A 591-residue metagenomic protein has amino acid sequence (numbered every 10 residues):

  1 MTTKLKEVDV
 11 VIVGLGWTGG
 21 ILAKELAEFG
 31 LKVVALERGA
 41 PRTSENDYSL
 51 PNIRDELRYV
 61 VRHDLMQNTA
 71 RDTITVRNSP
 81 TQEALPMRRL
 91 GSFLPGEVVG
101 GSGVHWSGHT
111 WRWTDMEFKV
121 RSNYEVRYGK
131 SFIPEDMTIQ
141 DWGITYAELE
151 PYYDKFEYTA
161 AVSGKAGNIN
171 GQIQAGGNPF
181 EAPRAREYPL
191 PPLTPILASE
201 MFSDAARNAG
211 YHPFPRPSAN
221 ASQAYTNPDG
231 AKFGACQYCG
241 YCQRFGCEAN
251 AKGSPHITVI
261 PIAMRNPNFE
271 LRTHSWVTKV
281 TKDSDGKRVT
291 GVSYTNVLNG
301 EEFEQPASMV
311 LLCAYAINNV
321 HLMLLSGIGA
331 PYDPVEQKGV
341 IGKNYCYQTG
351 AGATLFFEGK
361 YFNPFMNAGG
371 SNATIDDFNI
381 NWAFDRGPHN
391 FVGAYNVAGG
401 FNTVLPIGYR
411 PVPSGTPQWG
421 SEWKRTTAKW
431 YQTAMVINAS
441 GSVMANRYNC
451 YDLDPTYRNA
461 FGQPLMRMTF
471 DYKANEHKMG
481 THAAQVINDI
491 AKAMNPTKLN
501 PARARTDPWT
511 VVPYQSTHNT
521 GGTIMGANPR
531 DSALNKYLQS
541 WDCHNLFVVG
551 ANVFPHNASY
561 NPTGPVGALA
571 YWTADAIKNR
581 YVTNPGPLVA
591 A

Functional and structural regions predicted by a protein language model:
K4-T18: Beta1/beta-strand and adjacent pyrophosphate-binding region of the FAD-binding site in flavoprotein oxidoreductases
V10-I12, V33, L546: Conserved hydrophobic helix-helix packing surfaces used for dimerization/oligomerization
E25-E28, K32-V34, G39-E56, N266 (+7 more regions): Glycine-rich loop(s) and the adjacent beta-strand/alpha-helix scaffold that form part
A40-L65, G96-V98, S102-S107: Conserved N-terminal glycine-rich FAD pyrophosphate-binding loop of Rossmann-like flavoproteins
V60-V61, Q67-V76, A84-S92, E97 (+5 more regions): Conserved redox-cofactor binding core of oxidoreductases
N78-E83, M87-W106, T110-V126, I133 (+6 more regions): FAD cofactor-binding and catalytic pocket of flavoenzymes
G96, Y152, K165-G234, W382-H389 (+6 more regions): Patatin-like phospholipase A catalytic core
P215-A219, Y238-C239, T278-T281, Q432-V443 (+3 more regions): A glycine-rich dinucleotide-binding beta-alpha-beta segment and adjacent secondary-structure elements that constitute
